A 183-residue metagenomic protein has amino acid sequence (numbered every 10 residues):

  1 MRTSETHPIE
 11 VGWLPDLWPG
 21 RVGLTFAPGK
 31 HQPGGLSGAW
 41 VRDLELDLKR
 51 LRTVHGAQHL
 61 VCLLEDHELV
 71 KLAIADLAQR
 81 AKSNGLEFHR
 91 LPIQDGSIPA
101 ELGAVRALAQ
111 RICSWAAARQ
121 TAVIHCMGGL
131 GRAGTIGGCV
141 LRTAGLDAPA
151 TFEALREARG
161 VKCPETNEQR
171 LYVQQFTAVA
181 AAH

Functional and structural regions predicted by a protein language model:
M1-V123, I136-H183: Cys-dependent protein tyrosine phosphatase-like superfamily
C126: Short cysteine clusters
G129: Conserved G/P- and acidic residue-centered "switch" motifs that form tight phosphate/ATP-binding loops in soluble
A133: Ser/Thr-glycine-rich phosphate-binding loops at phosphate-binding pockets of nucleotides, nucleotide cofactors
